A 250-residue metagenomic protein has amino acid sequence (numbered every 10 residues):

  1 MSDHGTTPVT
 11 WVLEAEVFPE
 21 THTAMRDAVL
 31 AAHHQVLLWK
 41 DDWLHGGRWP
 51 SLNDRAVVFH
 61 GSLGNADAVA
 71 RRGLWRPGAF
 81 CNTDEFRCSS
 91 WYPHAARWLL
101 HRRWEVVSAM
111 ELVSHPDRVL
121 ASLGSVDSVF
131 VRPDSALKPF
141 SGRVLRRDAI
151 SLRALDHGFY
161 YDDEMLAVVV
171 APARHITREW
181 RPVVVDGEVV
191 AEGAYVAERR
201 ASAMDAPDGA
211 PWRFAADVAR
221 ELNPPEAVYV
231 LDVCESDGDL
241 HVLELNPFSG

Functional and structural regions predicted by a protein language model:
S2, W11-A31, V36-W180, V185-R220: Active-site nucleotide/adenylate-binding loops and adjacent lid/helix of ATP-dependent enzymes
T7-V9: Generic N-terminal amphipathic, Lys/Arg-enriched alpha-helix
V184-E192, P224-G250: Conserved metal-phosphate-binding beta-hairpin within the catalytic cores of diverse ATP-dependent phosphoryl-transfer
